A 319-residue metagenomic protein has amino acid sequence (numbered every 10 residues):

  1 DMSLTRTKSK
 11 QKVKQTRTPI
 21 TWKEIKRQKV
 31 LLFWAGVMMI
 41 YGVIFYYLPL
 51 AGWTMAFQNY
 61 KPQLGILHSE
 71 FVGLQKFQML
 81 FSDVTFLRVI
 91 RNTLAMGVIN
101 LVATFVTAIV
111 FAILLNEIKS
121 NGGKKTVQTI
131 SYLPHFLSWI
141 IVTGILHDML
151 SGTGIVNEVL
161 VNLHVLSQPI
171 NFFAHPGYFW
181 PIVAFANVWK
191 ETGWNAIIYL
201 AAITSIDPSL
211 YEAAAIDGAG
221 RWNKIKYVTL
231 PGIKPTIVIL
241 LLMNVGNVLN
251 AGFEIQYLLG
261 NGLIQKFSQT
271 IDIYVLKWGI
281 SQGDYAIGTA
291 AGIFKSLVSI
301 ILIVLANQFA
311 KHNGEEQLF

Functional and structural regions predicted by a protein language model:
D1-E24: Short, Lys/Arg-rich, polar N-terminal cytosolic tail immediately upstream of the first transmembrane signal-anchor
E24-F319: A structural signal for multi-pass alpha-helical bundles of membrane permease subunits that mediate small-molecule
